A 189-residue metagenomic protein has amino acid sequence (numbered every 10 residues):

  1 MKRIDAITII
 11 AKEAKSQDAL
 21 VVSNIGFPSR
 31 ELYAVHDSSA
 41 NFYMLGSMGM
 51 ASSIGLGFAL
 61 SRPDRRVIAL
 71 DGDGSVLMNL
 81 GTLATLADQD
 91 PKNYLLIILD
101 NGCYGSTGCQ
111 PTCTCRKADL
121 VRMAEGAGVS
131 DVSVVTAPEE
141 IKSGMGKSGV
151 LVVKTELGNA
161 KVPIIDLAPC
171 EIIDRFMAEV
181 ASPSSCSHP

Functional and structural regions predicted by a protein language model:
M1-D18: Active-site pocket-lining segments that scaffold enzyme catalytic pockets across diverse folds
R3-D5, A34-R175: Thiamine diphosphate
A11-A14, D90, S184: Structural signal for hydrophobic packing residues in well-ordered secondary-structure cores of soluble enzyme domains
Q17, S148, P183-S187: Short secondary-structure junctions and interdomain/linker hinges
Q17-L20, S130-D131: Short active-site oxyanion
A19-S38: Acidic-glycine-rich active-site phosphate/pyrophosphate-binding loop
M48, D174-P189: Short, flexible loop segments at boundaries between secondary-structure elements
